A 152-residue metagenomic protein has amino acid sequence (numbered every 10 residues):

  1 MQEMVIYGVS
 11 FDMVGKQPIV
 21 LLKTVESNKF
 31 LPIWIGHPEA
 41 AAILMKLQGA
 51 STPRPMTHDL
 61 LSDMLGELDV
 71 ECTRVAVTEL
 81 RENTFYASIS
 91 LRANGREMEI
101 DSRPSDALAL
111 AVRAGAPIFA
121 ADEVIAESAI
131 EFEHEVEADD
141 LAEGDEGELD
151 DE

Functional and structural regions predicted by a protein language model:
M1-E152: Divalent-cation
